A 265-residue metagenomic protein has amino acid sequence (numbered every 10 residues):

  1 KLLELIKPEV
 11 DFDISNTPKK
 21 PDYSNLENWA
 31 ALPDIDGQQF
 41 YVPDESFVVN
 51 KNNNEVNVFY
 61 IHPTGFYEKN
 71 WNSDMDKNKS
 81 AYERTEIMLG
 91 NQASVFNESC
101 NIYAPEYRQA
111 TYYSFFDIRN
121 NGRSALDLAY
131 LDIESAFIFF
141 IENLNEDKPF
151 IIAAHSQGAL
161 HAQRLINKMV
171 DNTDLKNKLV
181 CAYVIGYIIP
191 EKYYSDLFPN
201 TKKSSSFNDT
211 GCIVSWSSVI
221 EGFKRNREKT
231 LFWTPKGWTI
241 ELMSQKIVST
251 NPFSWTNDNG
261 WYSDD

Functional and structural regions predicted by a protein language model:
L2-T17, P21-Y23, H62-P149: Active-site catalytic motif of lipid deacylating hydrolases and related acyltransferases
L2-V56: Solvent-exposed N-terminal domain segments of exported/luminal and surface proteins
E45-P63, K69-D74: N-terminal accessory alpha/beta regions
N57-I61, Y103-E106, I151, C181-V184 (+1 more regions): Structural recognition of the beta-strand scaffold that forms the well-ordered cores of secreted hydrolase catalytic
K69, S114, H161-A162, E191-S195 (+1 more regions): Extracytoplasmic/secreted cell-surface and envelope-processing proteins
E134-E146, K168-D265: Surface cap/lid and interfacial helix-loop subdomains adjacent to catalytic sites that gate substrate access
A154-A162: Gly/Ala-rich beta-loop-alpha elbow adjacent to hydrolase catalytic centers
Q163-N167: Short, hydrophobic alpha-helix immediately C-terminal to the catalytic nucleophile
